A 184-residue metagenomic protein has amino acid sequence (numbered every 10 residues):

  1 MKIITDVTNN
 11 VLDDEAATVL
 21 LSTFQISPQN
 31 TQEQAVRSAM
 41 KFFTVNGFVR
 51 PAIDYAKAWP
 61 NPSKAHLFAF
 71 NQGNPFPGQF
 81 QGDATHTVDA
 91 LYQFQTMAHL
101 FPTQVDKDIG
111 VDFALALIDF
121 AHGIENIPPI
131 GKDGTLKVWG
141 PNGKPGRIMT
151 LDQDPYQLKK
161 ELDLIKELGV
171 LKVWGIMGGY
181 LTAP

Functional and structural regions predicted by a protein language model:
M1-V105: Substrate-gating cap/lid region and adjacent catalytic-acid/histidine neighborhood within extracellular/lumenal
D83-K132, V138, G143, L164 (+1 more regions): C-terminal structured subdomain/cap of oxidoreductase catalytic cores
K144-D163: C-terminal domain-tail junction helix/linker
G169-V170: Short, surface-exposed polybasic-aromatic patches that bind anionic ligands, especially phosphate groups
